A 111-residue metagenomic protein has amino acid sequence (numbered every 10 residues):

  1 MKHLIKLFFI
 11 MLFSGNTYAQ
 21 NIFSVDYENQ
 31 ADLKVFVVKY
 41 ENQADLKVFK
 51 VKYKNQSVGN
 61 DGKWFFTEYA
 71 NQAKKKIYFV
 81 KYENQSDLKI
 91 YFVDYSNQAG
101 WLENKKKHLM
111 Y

Functional and structural regions predicted by a protein language model:
M1-N21: Bacterial Sec-dependent N-terminal signal peptides
A19-Y111: Repetitive, compositionally biased segments used for assembly/scaffolding
